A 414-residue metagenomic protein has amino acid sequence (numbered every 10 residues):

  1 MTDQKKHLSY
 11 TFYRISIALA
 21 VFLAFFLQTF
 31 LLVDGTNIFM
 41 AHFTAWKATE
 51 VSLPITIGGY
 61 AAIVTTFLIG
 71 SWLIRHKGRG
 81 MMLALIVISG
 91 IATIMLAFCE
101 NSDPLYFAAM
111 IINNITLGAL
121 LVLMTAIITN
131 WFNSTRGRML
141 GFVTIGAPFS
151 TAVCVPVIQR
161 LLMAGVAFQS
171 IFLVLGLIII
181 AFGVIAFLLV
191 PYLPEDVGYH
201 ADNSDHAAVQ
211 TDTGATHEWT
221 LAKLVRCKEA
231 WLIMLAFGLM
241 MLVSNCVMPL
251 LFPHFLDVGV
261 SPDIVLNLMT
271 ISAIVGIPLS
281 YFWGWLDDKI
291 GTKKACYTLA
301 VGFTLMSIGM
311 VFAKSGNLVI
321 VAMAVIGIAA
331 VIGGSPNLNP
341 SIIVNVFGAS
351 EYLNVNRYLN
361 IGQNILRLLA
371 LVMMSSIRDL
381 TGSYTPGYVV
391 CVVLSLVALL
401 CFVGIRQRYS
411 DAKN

Functional and structural regions predicted by a protein language model:
F26, D103-A119, I320-G334: Hydrophobic core of transmembrane alpha-helices in multi-pass small-molecule transporters, especially MFS/SLC-type
V33-N37, A222-Y281: Extracytoplasmic gate region of multi-pass secondary transporters
F43-T44, W72-L73, V157-G165, F255-L256 (+2 more regions): Interfacial helix-cap and linker-helix signal at transmembrane-aqueous boundaries of multi-pass secondary transporters
T65-K77, S280-G291, R378-D379: Helix-to-loop junctions at the C-terminal end of transmembrane segments in multipass secondary transporters
G118-F132, G334-F347: Intracellular juxtamembrane helix-capping segments at the cytosolic ends of symmetry-related transmembrane helices
A147-P194: Helix-loop-helix hairpin linking two adjacent transmembrane segments in secondary transporters
T151, V346-T381: A late C-terminal transmembrane helix in Major Facilitator Superfamily
D287-I342: C-terminal transmembrane helical hairpin of 12-TM major facilitator-type secondary transporters
